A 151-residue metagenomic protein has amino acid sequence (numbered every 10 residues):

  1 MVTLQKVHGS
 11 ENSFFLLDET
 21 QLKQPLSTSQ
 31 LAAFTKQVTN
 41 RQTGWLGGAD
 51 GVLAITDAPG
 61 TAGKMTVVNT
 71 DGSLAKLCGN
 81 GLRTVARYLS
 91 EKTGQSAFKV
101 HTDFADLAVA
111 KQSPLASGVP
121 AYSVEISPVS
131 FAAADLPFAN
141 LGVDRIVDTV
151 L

Functional and structural regions predicted by a protein language model:
M1-V119: A glycine-rich beta-to-alpha transition motif near the start of alpha/beta enzyme domains, typified by
H101-L151: ATP-dependent small-molecule kinase catalytic core of the GHMP/sugar-kinase superfamily and closely related
